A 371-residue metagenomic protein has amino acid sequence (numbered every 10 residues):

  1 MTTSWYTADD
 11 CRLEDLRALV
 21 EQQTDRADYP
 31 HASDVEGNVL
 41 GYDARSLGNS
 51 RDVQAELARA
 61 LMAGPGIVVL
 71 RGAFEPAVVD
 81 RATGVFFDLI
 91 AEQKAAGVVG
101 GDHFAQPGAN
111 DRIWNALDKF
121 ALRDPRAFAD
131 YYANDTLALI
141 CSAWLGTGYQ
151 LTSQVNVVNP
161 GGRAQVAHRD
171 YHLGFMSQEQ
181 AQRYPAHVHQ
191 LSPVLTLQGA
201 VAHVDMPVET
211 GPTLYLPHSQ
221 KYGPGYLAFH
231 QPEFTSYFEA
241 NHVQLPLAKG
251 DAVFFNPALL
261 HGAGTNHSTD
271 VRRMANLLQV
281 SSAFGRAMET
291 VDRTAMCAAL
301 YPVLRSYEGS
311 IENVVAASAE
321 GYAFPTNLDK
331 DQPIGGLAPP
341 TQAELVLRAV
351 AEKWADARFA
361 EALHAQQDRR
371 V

Functional and structural regions predicted by a protein language model:
M1-A63, V314-P325, D329-V371: Fe(II)/2-oxoglutarate
T3, T7, A44, N49 (+2 more regions): Active-site environment of non-heme Fe oxygenases that use a 2-His-1-carboxylate facial triad
D10, Q23-I67, R71-Q178: Non-heme Fe(II)-dependent double-stranded beta-helix
P76-V78, N159-P160, P207-E209, Y222-G223 (+2 more regions): Flexible loop/turn segments at secondary-structure boundaries
R81, Y226-L227, T265-H267, R286-D292 (+2 more regions): Short conserved micro-motifs at the rims of enzyme active sites and ligand-binding pockets
L139-I140, Q165-V166, L173-Y237, H242 (+1 more regions): Catalytic core of non-heme Fe(II) oxygenases with the double-stranded beta-helix
F229-P302: Catalytic core of Fe(II)/2-oxoglutarate
S281-E308, V315-D329, Q366-R370: Charged, cofactor-coupling segments
